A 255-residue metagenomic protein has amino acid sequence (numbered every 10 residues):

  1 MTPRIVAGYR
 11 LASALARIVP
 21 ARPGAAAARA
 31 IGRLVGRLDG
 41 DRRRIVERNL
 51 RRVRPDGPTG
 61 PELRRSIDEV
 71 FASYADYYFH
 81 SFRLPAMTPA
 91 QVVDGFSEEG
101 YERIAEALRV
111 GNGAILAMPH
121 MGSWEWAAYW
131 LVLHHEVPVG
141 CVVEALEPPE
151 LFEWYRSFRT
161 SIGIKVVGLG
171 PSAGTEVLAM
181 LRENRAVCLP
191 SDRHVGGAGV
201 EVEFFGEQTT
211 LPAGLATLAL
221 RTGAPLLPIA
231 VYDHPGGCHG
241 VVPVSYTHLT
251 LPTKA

Functional and structural regions predicted by a protein language model:
M1-M118, S123, H135, F152-S157 (+1 more regions): Membrane-anchoring hydrophobic helices of lipid-metabolizing enzymes
P20, P225-P228, P252: Short, proline-centered helix/strand-breaking motifs
G60, E98-Y101, P171-G174, P212 (+1 more regions): Structural motif corresponding to alpha-helix initiation and N-cap regions
V110-P171, G197-F204, D233: Catalytic core of membrane glycerolipid acyltransferases/transacylases, capturing the structured, soluble-facing
P138, P171-P235: Membrane-associated lipid acylation/remodeling enzymes share a hydrophobic transmembrane-juxtamembrane segment
C238-S245: Acyl/amide activation-and-transfer machinery of modular secondary-metabolite enzymes
T247-T253: Conserved small/polar residues in nucleotide/adenosyl-binding loops
